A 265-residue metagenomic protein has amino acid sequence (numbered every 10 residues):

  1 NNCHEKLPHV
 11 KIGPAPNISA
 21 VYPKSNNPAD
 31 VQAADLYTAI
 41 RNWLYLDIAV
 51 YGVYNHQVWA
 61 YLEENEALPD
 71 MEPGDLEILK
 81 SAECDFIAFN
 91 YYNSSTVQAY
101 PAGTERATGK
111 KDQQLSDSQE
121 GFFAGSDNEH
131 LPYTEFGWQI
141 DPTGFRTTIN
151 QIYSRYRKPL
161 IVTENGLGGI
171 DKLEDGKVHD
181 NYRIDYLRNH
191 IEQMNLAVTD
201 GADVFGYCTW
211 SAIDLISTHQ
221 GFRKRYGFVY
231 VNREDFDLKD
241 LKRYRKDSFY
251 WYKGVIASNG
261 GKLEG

Functional and structural regions predicted by a protein language model:
N1-G265: Active-site region of glycoside hydrolase catalytic domains
